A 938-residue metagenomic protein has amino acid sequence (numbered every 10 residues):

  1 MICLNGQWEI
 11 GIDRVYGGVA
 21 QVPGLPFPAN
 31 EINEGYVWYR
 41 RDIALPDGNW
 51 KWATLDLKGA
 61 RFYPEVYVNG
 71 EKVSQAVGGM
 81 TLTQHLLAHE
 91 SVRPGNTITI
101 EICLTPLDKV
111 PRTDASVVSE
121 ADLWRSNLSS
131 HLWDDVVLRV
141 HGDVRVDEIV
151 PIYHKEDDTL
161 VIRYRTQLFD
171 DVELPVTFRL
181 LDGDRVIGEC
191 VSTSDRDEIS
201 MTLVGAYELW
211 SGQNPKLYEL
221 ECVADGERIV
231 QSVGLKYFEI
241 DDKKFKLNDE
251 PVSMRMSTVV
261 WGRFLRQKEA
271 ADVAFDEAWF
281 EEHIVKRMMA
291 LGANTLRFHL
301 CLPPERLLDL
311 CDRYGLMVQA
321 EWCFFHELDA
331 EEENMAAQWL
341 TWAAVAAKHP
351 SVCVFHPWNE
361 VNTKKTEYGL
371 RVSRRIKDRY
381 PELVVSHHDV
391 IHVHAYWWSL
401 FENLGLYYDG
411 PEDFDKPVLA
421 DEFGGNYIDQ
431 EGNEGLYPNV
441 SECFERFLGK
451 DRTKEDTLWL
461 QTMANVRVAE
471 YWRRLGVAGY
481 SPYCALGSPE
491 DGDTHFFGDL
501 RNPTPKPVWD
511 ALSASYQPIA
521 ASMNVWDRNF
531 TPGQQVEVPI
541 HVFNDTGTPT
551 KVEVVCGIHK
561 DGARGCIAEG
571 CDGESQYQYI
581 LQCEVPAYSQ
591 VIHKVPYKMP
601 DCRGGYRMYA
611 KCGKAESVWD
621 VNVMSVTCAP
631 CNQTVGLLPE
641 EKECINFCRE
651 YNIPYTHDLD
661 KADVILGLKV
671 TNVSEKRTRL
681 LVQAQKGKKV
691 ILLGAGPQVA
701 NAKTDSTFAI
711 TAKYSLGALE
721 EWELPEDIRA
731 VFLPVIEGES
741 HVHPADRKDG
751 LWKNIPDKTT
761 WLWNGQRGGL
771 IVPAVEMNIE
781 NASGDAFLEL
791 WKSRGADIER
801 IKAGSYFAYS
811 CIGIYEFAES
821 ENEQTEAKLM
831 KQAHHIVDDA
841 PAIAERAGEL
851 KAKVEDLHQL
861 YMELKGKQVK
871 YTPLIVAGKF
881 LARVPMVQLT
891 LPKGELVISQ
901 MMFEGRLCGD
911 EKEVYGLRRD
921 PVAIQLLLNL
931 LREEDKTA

Functional and structural regions predicted by a protein language model:
M1-F298, L310, V318, Q338-T341 (+5 more regions): Secreted/periplasmic carbohydrate-active enzymes, especially glycoside hydrolases
E9, R61-F62, L107, R125 (+8 more regions): Short, solvent-exposed loop/turn segments at secondary-structure junctions
W279-K286, T295-D499, G667, T671: Substrate-binding/catalytic cleft of secreted carbohydrate-active enzymes, primarily glycoside hydrolases
N359-E360, D389, Y396, G636-K642 (+3 more regions): Structural motif
H388-D389, I653-D663: Short acidic low-complexity segments
V418, E442-D499, W509, M523-I567 (+10 more regions): Catalytic domains of carbohydrate-active enzymes that cleave complex glycans
G492, F496-P503, F530-Q535, H541 (+2 more regions): Extracellular ligand-binding/catalytic regions of CAZymes and related secreted enzymes and adhesion modules
T671-Q832, V922: A glycine-rich, often tryptophan-bearing local segment used as a flexible ligand/cofactor-contacting loop or short
